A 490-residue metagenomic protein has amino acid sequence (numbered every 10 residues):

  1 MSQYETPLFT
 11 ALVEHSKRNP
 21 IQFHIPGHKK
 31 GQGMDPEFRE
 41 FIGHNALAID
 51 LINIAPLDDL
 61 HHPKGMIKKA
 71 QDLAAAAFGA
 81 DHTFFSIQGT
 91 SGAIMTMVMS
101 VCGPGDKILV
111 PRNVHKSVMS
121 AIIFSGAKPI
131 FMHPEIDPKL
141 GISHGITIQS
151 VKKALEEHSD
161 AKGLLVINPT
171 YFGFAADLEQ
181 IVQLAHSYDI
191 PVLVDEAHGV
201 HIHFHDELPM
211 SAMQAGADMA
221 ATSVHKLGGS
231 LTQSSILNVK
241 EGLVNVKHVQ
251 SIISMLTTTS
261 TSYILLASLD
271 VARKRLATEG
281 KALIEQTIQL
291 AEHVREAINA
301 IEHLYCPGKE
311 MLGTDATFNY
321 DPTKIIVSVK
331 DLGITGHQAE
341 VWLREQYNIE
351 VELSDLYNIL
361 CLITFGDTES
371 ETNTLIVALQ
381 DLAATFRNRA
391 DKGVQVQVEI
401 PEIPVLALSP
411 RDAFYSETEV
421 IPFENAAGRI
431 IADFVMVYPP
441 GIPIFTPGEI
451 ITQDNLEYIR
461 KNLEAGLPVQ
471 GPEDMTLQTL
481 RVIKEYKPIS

Functional and structural regions predicted by a protein language model:
M1-L47, P440, P472-E473, Q478-S490: N-terminal glycine-rich, Lys/His-bearing helix-loop that initiates the first secondary-structure elements of many
Y4, L8-V13, K17-I21, E37-F41 (+3 more regions): Conserved PLP-enzyme active-site core in the AAT-like
L47-T90: Conserved N-terminal alpha-helix of the aminotransferase class I/II PLP-enzyme fold
L57, F84-S86, L164-I167, I326 (+1 more regions): Short glycine-rich or small-residue beta-strand-to-loop segments that form or flank ligand, phosphate, metal/Fe-S
F85, F131-H133, T222, L353 (+1 more regions): Structural signal for conserved beta-strand scaffold positions within catalytic alpha/beta enzyme cores
G126-F131, E464-M475: Short, compositionally biased
H293-G471: Conserved C-terminal alpha-helix-loop-beta "cap" of PLP-dependent enzymes that closes/shapes the active-site mouth
